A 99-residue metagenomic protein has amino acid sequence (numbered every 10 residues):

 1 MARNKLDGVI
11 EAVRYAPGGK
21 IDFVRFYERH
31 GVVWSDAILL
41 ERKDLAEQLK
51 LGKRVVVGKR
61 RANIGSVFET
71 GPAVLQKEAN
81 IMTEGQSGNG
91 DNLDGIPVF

Functional and structural regions predicted by a protein language model:
A2, G18, E47-L49, A73 (+1 more regions): A generic structural signal for short, solvent-exposed coil/turn residues that cap or connect secondary-structure
A2-V33: Short, surface-exposed binding/anchoring microloops in extracellular/periplasmic proteins
D7, I21, L51-R54, K77-A79: Short, surface-exposed beta-edge/turn micro-motifs
Y15, K50-R54, Q86, V98: Generic surface-pattern signal
E28-A73: Acidic, aromatic-enriched beta-alpha/helix-loop junctions
R61-F99: Short, compact, well-ordered microdomains
